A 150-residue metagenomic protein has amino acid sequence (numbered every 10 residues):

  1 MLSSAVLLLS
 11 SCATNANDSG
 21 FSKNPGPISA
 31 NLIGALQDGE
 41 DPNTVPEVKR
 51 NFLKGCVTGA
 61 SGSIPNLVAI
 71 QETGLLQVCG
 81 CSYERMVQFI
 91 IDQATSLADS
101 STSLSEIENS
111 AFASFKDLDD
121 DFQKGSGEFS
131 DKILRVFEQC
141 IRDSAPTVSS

Functional and structural regions predicted by a protein language model:
M1-S4: Sec-dependent N-terminal signal peptides
L8-S11: C-terminal motif of bacterial Sec signal peptides marking the signal peptidase cleavage site
A13-N15: Bacterial signal peptide processing site
N17-F21, C56, C140: Generic structural hydrophobic/aromatic packing signal, biased to beta-strands
G20-V45: Post-signal peptide N-terminal segment of mature Sec-exported envelope proteins
P25-I33, K54-G55, A113-D119: Short, charged low-complexity linear segments at domain edges
Q37, D41-S105: Short N-proximal segments of mature Sec-exported proteins
Q77-S150: Compact alpha-helical subdomains of small soluble proteins
